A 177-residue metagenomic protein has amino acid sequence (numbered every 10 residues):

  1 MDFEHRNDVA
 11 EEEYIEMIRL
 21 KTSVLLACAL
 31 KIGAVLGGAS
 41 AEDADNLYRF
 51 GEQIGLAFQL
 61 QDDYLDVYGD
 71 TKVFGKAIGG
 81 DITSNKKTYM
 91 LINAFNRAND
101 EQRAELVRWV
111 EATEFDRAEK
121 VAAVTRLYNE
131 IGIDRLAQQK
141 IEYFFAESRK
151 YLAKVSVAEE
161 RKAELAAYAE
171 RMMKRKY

Functional and structural regions predicted by a protein language model:
M1-Y177: All-alpha prenyltransferase/terpene-synthase fold signal
